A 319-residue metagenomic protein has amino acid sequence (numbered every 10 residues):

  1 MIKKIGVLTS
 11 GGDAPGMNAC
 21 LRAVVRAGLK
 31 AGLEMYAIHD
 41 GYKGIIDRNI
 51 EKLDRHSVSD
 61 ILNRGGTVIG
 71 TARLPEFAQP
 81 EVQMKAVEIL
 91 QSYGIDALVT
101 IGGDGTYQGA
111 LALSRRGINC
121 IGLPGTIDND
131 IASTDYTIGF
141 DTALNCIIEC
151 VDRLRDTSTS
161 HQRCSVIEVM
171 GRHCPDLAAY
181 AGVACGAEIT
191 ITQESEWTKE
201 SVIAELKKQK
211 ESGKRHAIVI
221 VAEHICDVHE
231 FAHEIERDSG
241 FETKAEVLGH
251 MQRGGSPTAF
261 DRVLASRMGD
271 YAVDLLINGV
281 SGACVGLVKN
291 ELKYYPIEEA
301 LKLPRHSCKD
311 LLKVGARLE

Functional and structural regions predicted by a protein language model:
M1-I46: N-terminal phosphate-binding or glycine-rich loops at protein starts, especially the Walker A/P-loop of NTPases
A19-V24, G105-I118, A178: Short Gly/Thr/Asp-enriched flexible loops that form oxyanion-binding sites at enzyme active sites
L33-H39, T157-C164, A217-V219, E242-L248 (+1 more regions): Flexible, glycine/charged-enriched surface loops at secondary-structure junctions
I45-T100, G105-T106, I138-N145, E149: Glycine-rich oxoanion-binding loops at beta->alpha junctions
A97-G102, A112, F140-E242: Accessory alpha-helical/coil subdomains and C-terminal extensions that flank or cap enzyme catalytic cores
S114-G139, C146, I191-S195, V247: Short, acidic/small-residue loops that bind anionic groups at enzyme active sites
D227, I235-E319: C-terminal non-catalytic interaction/assembly regions of soluble proteins
